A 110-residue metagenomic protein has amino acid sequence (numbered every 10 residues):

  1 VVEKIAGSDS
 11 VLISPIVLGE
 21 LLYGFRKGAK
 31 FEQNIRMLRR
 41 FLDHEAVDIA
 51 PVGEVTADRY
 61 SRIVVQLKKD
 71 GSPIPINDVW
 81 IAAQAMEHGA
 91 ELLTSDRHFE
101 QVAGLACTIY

Functional and structural regions predicted by a protein language model:
V1-I13, G24-R40: Short, well-structured N-terminal submotif of metal-dependent ribonuclease cores
I13, L18, E87: Metal-dependent nucleic-acid phosphoesterase active-site entry motif
F25, V64, A103-A106: Short, flexible helix/strand-to-coil boundary loops that buttress conserved ligand/catalytic motifs in alpha/beta
V47-L93: Active-site neighborhoods of divalent-metal-dependent phosphate/nucleic-acid chemistry enzymes
A82-Y110: Acidic, PIN/NYN-like endoribonuclease modules and their adjacent C-terminal/linker elements
